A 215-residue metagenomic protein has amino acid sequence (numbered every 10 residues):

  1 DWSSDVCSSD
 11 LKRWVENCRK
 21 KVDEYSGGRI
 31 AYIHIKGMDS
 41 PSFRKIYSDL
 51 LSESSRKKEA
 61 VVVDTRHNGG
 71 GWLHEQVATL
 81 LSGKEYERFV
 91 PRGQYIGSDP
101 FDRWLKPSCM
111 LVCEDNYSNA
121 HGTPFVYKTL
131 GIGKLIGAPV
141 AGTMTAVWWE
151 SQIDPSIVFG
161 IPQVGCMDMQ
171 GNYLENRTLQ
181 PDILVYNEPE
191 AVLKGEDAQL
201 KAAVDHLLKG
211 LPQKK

Functional and structural regions predicted by a protein language model:
D1-W2, G160: Short aromatic/basic micro-patch
S3-D154, A191-Q199, D205-Q213: Cleft-lining beta-strand/loop regions that shape enzyme active-site pockets
K20, N116-S118, Q152-L184: Metal-dependent DNA phosphodiester-chemistry modules and their immediately adjacent helices/loops in DNA-processing
V185-E190: Amphipathic alpha-helical segments at domain termini/boundaries
